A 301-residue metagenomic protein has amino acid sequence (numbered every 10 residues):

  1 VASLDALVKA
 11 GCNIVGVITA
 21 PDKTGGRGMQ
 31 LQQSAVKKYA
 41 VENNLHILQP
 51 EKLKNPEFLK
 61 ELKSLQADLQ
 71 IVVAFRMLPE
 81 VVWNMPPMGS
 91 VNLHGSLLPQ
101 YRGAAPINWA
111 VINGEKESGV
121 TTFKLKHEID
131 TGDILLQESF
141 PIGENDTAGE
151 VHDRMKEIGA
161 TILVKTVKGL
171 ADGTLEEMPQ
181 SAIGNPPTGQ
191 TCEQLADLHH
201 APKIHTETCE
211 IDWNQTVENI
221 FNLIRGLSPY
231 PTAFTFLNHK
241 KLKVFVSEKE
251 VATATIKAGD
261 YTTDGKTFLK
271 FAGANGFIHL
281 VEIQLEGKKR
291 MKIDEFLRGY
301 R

Functional and structural regions predicted by a protein language model:
V1-G28: N-terminal Rossmann-like dinucleotide-binding module
A10, A20, L69-L198: Donor/substrate-binding cores of folate-linked one-carbon enzymes
N13, N44-H46, G89: Conserved beta-strand segments of alpha/beta enzyme cores
A20, T24-D68: N-terminal glycine-/serine-/threonine-rich beta1-alpha1-beta2 phosphate-ribose binding loop of Rossmann-like
G28, P50, V73-F75, D212: Small/polar loops that bind or transfer phosphate-bearing groups
E51-K54, A74-M77, L227, E250: Short beta->alpha connector loops
N185-R301: Internal anion-binding site segments
